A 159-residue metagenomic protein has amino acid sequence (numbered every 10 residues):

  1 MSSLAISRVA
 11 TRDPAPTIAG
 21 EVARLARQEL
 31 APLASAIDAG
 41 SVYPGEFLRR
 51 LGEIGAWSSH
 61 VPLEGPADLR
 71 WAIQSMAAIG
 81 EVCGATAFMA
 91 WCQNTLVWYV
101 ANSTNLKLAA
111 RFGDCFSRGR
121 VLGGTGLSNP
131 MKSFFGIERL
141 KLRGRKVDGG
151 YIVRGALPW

Functional and structural regions predicted by a protein language model:
M1-Q74: Alpha-helical interface subdomain recognition
G45-E53, W57-W159: Glycine-rich flavin
